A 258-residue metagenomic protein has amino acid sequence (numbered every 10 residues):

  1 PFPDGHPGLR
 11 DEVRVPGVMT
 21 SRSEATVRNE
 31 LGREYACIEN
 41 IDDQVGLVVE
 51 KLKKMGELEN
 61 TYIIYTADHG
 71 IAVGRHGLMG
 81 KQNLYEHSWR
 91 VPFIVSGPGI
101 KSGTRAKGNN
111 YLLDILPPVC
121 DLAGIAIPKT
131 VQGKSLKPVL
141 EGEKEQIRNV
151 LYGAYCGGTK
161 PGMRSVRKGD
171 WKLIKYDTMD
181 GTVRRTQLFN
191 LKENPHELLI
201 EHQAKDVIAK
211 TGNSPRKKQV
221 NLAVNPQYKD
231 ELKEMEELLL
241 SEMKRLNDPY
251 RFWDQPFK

Functional and structural regions predicted by a protein language model:
P1-L113, L122-T130, K175, M179-V183 (+5 more regions): Active-site-proximal cap/lid insertion segments
Y65-I71, G77-M79, Q132, A154-G158 (+2 more regions): Short, solvent-exposed turn/loop segments enriched in Gly/Ser/Thr/Pro and often Arg
I71-G74, E143-I147: Secretory-pathway/luminal and periplasmic proteins that interact with or process carbohydrate-rich
R90, Y111-L122, S135, V139 (+4 more regions): Generic recognition of well-ordered alpha-helical segments
I94, M163-S165, L188: Conserved hydrophobic/aromatic beta-strand scaffold that supports enzyme active sites
I147-A154: WW-domain-binding short linear motifs
G162-R167, K172-D177: Short, surface-exposed beta-strand/loop micro-motifs that present aromatic residues
